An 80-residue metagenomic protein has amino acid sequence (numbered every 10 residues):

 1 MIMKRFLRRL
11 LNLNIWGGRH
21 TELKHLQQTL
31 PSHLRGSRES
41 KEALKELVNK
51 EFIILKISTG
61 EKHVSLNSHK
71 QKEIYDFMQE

Functional and structural regions predicted by a protein language model:
M1-G18, M78-E80: Short alpha-helical segments that sit at the start of domains
W16-L30: Short acidic, hydrophobic short linear motifs in intrinsically disordered regions
H33-N49: Short amphipathic alpha-helical interaction segments
E42-L44, L55, V64: Charged interaction/catalytic cores of defense and host-pathogen modules
V48-S58: A short, conserved structural fragment
G60-N67: Minor-groove-contacting beta-hairpin "wing" of winged helix-turn-helix DNA-binding domains
H69-E80: Short, amphipathic alpha-helical interaction segments positioned at domain boundaries
